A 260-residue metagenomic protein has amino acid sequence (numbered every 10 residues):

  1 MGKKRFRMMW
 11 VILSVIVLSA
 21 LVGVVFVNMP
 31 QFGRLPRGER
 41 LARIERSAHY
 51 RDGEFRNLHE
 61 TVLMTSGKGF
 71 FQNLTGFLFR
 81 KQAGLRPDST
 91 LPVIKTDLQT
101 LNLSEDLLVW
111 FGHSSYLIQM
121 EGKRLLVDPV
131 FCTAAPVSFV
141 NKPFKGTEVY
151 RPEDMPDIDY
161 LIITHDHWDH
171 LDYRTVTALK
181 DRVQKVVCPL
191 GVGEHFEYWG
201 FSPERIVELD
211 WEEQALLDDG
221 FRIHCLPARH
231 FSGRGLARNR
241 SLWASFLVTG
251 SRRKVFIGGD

Functional and structural regions predicted by a protein language model:
G2-A135, V140-K142, R151, T249-G259: Metallo-beta-lactamase
S47, V140-C188: Active-site metal-binding motif and surrounding structural segment of the metallo-beta-lactamase
S115-Q119, L217-G259: Catalytic core of the metallo-beta-lactamase
L126-D128, D157-D166, V187-P189, E208 (+1 more regions): Active-site neighborhood of phospho(di)ester-bond hydrolases with catalytic His/Asp-centered motifs
V149-P156, A215-D219, A237: Short amphipathic alpha-helix with an adjacent loop that forms part of the alpha/beta core around
H167-L171, G193-H195, E213-L216, S232-G233: Active-site environment of divalent metal-dependent phosphoester hydrolases
V186-H195, W199: Loop-centered beta-sheet repeat module
F196-D210: Helix-loop-beta element that forms the nucleotide-linked donor phosphate-binding surface in glycosyltransferases
